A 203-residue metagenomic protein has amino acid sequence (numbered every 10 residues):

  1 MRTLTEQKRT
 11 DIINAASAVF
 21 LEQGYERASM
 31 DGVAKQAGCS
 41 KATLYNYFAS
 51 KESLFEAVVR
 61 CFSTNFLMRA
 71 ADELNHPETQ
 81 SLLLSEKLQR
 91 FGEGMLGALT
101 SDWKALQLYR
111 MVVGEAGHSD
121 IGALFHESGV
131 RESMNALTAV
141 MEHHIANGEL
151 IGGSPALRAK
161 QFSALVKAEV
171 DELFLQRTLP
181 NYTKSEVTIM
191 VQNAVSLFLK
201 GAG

Functional and structural regions predicted by a protein language model:
M1-Q7: N-terminal intrinsically disordered/low-complexity leader segments
T5, I13, V59, S63 (+3 more regions): Amphipathic, non-transmembrane alpha-helical scaffold segments
D11, A15, V19-C61: Helix-turn-helix
F62-L84, Q176-N181: Short, flexible, glycine-rich and Lys/Arg-enriched loop motifs at helix boundaries that contact anionic partners
A71-A105, P155-F162, T188-V191: Hydrophobic alpha-helical connector segments
E86, D120-N147: Amphipathic alpha-helical packing segments from all-alpha helical-bundle domains
L99-L124, D171-Q176: Amphipathic alpha-helical segments used for helix-helix packing
I145-A194: Hydrophobic/aromatic-rich alpha-helical bundle segments in the mid-to-C-terminal region
